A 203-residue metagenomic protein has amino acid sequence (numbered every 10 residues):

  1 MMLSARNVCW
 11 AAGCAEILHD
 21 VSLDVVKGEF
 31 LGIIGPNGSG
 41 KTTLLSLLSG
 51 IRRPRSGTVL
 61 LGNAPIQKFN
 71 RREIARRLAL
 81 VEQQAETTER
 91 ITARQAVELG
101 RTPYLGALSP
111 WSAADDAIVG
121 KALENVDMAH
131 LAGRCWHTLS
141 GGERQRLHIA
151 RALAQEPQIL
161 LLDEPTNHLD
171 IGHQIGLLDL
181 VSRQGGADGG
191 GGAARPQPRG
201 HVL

Functional and structural regions predicted by a protein language model:
I34-P36: The feature captures the beta-strand-to-loop junction immediately N-terminal to the Walker
S49: Helix-to-loop junction immediately C-terminal to a conserved catalytic motif
G57-P65, I74: Conserved ABC transporter NBD signature motif
P110, C135-L139, E143: Conserved ABC ATPase signature
E156: Conserved catalytic motifs of ABC-family nucleotide-binding domains
L160-E164: Catalytic Walker B motif of ABC-type/P-loop ATPase nucleotide-binding domains
